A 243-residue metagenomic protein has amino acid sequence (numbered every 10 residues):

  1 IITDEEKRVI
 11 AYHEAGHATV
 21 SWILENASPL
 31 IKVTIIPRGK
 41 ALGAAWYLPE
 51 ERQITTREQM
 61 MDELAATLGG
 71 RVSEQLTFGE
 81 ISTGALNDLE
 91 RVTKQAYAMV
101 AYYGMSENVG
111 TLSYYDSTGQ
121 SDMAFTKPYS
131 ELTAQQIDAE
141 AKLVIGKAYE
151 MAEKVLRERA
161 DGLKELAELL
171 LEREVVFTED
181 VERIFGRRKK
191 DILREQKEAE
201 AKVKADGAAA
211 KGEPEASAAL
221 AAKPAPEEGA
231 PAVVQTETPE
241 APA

Functional and structural regions predicted by a protein language model:
I1-D4: P-loop NTPase nucleotide-binding/switch module
E6-Y12, A18-A243: Soluble catalytic regions of large protease machineries
